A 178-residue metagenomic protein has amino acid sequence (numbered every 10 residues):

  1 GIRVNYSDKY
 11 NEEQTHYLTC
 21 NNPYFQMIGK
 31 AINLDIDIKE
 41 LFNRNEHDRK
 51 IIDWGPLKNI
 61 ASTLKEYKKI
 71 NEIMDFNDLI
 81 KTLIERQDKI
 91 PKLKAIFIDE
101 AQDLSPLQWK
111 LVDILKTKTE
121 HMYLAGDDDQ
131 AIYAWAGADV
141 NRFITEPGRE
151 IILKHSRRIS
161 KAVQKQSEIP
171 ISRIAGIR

Functional and structural regions predicted by a protein language model:
R3-F97, P106-L111, A134: Accessory N-terminal region flanking or inserted into the helicase ATPase core in nucleic-acid motor proteins
A95, Q102-R178: Conserved helicase motor core of SF1/SF2 NTP-dependent helicases
